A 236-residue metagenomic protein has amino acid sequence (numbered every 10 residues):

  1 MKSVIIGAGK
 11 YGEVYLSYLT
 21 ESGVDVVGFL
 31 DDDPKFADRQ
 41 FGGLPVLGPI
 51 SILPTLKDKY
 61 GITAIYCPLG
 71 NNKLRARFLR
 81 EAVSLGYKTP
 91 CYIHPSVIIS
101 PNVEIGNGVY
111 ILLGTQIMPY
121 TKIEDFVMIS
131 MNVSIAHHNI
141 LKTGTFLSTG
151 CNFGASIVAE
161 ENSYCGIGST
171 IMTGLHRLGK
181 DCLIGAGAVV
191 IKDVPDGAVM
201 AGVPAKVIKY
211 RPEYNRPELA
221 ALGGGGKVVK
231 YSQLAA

Functional and structural regions predicted by a protein language model:
M1, T63, K180: Nucleotide donor/acceptor-binding cores
M1-L44, I50, P54-Y60: Hydrophobic, well-ordered beta-alpha structural blocks that scaffold small-molecule cofactor pockets
I6, L69, T173: Conserved residues at beta->alpha junctions
Y11, G70-N72, K206: Short glycine-rich anion-binding loops that position phosphate/pyrophosphate groups of nucleotides and phosphorylated
L16-Y18, F41-G42, R77-E81, I123-E124 (+2 more regions): Short amphipathic alpha-helical segments
A37-I98: Phosphate-bearing ligand-interacting subdomains that bind or position ATP/ADP/UDP/GDP/NAD(P) or nucleotide-linked
P54, V203-A236: Short, basic/aromatic-enriched C-terminal tail that caps enzymatic domains
C91-A201, A205-I208: Structural signal for interior beta-strand "rungs" in well-ordered beta-sheet cores of soluble enzyme domains
